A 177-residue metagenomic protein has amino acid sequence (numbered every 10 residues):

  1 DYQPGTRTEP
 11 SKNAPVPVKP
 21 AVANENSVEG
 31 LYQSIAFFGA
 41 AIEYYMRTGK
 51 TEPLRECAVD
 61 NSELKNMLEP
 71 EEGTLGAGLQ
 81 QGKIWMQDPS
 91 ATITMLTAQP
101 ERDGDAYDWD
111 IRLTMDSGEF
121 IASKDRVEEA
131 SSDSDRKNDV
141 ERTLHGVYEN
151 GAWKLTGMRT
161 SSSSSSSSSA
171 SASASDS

Functional and structural regions predicted by a protein language model:
D1-V16, S168-D176: Amphipathic, hydrophobic N-terminal targeting peptides for secretion and organelle import
Y2, Y32, Y44-Y45, Y107 (+1 more regions): Sequence-level detector for tyrosine residue identity
T6-M86: Core segments of small alpha/beta cavity-forming domains
A58-D60, P70-E71, S90-A91, L113-S117 (+1 more regions): A mature extracytoplasmic/lumenal domain signature
M86-D88, L155: Hydrophobic residues on conserved beta-strands that form the core of alpha/beta folds
T92-L96: Alpha-helical scaffolding within the catalytic cores of extracellular/periplasmic polymer-degrading hydrolases
T97-S177: Exposed beta-sheet edge and beta->alpha loop/turn motif
